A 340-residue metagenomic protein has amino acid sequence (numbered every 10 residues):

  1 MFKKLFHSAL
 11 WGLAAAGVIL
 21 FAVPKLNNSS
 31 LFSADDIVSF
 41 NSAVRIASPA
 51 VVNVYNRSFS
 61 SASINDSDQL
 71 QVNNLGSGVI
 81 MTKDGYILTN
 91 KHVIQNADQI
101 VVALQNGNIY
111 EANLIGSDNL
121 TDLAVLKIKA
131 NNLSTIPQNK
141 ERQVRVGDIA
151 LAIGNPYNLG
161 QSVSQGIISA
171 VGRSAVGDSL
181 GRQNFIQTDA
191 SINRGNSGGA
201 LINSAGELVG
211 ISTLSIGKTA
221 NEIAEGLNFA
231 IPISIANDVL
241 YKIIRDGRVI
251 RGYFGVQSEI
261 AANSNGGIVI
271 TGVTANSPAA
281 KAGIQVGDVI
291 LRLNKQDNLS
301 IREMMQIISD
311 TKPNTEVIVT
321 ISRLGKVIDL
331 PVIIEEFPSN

Functional and structural regions predicted by a protein language model:
M1-K4: Positively charged n-region of N-terminal signal peptides that target proteins for export
F6-G12, F21-G266, T274-A275, I301-M305 (+2 more regions): Serine-dependent protease modules
I80-M81, I321-G325: Short hydrophobic alpha-helical segments used for membrane anchoring or interfacial signaling
I87-L88, A279-I301: Conserved PDZ fold ligand-binding element
A103-L104, R292, S322: A general beta-strand register signal
I109, V327-D329: A structural signal for beta-strand boundary/capping segments at domain termini and interdomain linkers
T315-V317, I328: Exposed beta-strand face motif in extracellular beta-rich ectodomains
